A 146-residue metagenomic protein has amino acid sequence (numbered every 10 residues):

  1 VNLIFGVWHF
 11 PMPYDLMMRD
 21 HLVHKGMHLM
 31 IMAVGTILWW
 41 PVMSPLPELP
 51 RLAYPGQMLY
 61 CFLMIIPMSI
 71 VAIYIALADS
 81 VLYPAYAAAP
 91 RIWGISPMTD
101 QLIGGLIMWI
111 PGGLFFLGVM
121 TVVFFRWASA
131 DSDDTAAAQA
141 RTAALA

Functional and structural regions predicted by a protein language model:
V1-A146: Alpha-helical membrane segments of multi-pass proteins
